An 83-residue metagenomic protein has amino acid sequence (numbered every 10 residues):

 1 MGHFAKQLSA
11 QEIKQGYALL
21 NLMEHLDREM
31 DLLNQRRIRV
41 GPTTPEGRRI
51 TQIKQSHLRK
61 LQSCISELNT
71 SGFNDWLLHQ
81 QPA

Functional and structural regions predicted by a protein language model:
M1-D27: Short, charge/polar-rich alpha-helical segments
F4, Q35-R49, F73-L77: Charged, low-complexity interaction regions
Q11, M23-R28, P45, S66 (+1 more regions): Intrinsic disorder/low-complexity signal
G16, I50-T51: A structural signal for short hydrophobic/aromatic patches embedded in well-ordered alpha helices
L19, M23-R37, H57, C64: Non-transmembrane amphipathic alpha-helical segments
I53-D75: Amphipathic alpha-helical coiled-coil segments
L78-A83: Short acidic DE-rich linear segments
